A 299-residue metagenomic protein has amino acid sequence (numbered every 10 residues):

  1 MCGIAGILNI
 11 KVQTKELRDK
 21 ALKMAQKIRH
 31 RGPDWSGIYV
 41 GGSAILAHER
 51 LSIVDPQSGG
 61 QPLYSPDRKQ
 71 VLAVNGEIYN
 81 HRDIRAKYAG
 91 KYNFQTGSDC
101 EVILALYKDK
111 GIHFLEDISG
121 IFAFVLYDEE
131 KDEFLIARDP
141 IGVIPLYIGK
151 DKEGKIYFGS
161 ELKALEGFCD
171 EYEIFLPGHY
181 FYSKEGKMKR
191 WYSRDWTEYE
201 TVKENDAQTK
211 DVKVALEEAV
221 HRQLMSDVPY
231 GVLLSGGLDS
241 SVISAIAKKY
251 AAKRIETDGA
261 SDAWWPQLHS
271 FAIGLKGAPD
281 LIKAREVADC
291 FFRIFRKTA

Functional and structural regions predicted by a protein language model:
M1-T298: Cysteine-centered catalytic environments shared across enzyme families
